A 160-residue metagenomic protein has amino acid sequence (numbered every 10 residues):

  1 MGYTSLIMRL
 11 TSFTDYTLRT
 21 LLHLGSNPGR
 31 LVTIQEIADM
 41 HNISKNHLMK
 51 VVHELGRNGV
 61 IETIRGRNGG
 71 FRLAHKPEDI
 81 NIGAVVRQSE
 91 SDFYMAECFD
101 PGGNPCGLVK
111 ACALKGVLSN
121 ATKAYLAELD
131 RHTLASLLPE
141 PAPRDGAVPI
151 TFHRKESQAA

Functional and structural regions predicted by a protein language model:
G2-S5, I82, D100-A160: C-terminal regulatory/oligomerization modules of transcriptional regulators
L24, V51-G56: Basic amphipathic alpha-helical segments that dock to polyanions
G25-G29, H75-K76: Short helix-capping/hinge SLiMs at alpha-helix to coil transitions
Q35-H41: A short alpha-helical element within helix-turn-helix/winged-helix DNA-binding domains across DNA-binding proteins
D39, G56-R57: Alpha-helical residues within the helix-turn-helix
N46: Key DNA-contact positions within bacterial/archaeal DNA-binding proteins
G59-L73: Beta-hairpin "wing" of winged helix-turn-helix
